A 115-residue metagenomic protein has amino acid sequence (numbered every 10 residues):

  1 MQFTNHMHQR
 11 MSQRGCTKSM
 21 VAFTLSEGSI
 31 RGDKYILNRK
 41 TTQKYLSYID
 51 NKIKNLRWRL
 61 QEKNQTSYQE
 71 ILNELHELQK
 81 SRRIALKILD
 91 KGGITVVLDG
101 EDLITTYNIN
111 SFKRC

Functional and structural regions predicted by a protein language model:
M1-C115: Ribonuclease/tRNase effector modules and their secretory precursors
